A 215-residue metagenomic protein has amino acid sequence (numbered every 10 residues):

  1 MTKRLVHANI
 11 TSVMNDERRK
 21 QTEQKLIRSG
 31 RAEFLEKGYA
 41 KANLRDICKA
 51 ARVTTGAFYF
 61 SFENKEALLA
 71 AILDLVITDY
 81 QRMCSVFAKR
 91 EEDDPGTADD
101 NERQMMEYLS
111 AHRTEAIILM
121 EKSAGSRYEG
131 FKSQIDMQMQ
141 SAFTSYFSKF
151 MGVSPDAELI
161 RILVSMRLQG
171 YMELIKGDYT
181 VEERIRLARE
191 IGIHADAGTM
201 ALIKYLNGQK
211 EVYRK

Functional and structural regions predicted by a protein language model:
M1-R19, N207-K215: N-terminal intrinsically disordered/low-complexity leader segments
K25, S29, E33-A67, A71: Helix-turn-helix
L44, D74-Q81: Short, basic, alpha-helical segments at the C-terminal edge of helix-turn-helix-like DNA-binding modules
F62, L69-V76, L119, Y128-K132: Alpha-helical DNA-contacting segments of helix-turn-helix folds
A71, S85-A111: Hydrophobic alpha-helical connector segments
Q81-C84, Q104-E107, A111, G125-M151 (+1 more regions): Amphipathic alpha-helical packing segments from all-alpha helical-bundle domains
S85-R90, I118-S126: Short linear capping/connector segments at secondary-structure termini
I117-E121, F147-K215: Hydrophobic/aromatic-rich alpha-helical bundle segments in the mid-to-C-terminal region
